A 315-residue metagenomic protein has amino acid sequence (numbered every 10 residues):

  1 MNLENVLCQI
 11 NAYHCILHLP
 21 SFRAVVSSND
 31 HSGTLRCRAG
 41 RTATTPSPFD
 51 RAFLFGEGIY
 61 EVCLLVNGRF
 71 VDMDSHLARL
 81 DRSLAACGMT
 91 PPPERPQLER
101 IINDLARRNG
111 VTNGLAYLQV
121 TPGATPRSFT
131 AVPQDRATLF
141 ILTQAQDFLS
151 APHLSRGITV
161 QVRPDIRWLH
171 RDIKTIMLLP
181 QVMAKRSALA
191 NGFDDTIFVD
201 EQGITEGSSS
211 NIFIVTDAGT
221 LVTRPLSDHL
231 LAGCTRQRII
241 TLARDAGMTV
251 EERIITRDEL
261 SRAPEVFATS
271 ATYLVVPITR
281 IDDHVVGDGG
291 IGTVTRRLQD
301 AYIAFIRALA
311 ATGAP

Functional and structural regions predicted by a protein language model:
M1, N5, P20-S21: Compositionally biased, low-complexity intrinsically disordered regions
H14-C15, H31: Short terminal hydrophobic/aromatic SLiMs and anchors at protein ends
V26-D104, T121, T130-P315: Helix-start/capping segments and mature chain N-termini
V111-V120: Ordered, amphipathic secondary-structure segments that act as subunit-interaction surfaces in large macromolecular
